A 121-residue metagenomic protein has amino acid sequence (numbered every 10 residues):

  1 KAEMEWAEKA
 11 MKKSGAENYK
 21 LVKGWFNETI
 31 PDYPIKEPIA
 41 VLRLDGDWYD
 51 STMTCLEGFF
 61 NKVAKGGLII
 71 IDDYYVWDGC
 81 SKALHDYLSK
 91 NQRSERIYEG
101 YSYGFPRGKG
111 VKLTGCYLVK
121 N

Functional and structural regions predicted by a protein language model:
K1-N121: S-adenosylmethionine/decaboxylated-SAM
